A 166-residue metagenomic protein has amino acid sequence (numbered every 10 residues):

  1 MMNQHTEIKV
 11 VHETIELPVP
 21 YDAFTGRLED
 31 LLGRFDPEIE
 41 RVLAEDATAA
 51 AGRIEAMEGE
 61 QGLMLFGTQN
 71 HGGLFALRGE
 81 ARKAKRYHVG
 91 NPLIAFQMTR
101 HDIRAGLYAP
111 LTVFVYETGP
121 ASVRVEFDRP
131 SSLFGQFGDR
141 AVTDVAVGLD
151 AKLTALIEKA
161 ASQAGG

Functional and structural regions predicted by a protein language model:
M1-G166: Feature detects long, helix-prone N-terminal segments enriched in hydrophobes
